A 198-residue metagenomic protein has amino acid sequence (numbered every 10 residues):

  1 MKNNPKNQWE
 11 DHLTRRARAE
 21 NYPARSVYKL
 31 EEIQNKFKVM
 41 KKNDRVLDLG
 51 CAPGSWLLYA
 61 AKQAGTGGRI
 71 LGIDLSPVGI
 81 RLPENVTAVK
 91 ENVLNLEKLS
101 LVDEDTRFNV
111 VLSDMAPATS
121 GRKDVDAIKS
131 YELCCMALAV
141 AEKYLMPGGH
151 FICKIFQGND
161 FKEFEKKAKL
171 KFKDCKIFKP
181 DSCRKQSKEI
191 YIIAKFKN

Functional and structural regions predicted by a protein language model:
M1-K42: Class I SAM-dependent methyltransferase Rossmann-like catalytic core, especially the SAM/SAH-binding loop
K41, A64-G65, L145-P147: Helix-to-beta-strand junctions that scaffold the AdoMet/dcAdoMet cofactor pocket in Class I SAM-dependent enzymes
K42-A52: Conserved class I S-adenosyl-L-methionine
P53-G65: Conserved SAM-binding loop of SAM-dependent methyltransferases across substrates and taxa, primarily the Class I
I73-A118: S-adenosyl-L-methionine
Y131-P147: A short glycine-rich, Lys/Arg-flanked "PGG" loop and its adjoining helix->strand segment in the class I
G148-I155: Conserved beta-strand signature within the Rossmann-like core of class I S-adenosyl-L-methionine
I155-N198: Class I S-adenosyl-L-methionine
